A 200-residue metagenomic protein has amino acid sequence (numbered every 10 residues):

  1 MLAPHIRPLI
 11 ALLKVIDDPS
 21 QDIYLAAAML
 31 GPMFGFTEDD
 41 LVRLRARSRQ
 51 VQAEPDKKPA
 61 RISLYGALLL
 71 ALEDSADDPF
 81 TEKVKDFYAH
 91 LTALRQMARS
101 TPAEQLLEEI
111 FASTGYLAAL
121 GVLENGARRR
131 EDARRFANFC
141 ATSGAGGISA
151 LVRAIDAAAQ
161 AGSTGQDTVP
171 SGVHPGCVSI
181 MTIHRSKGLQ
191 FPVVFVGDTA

Functional and structural regions predicted by a protein language model:
M1-V42, A46-D56, E82, A89 (+1 more regions): Conserved motor-region signature of P-loop NTPase helicases/translocases
P55-K83: Charge-dense polyanion-binding interfaces
